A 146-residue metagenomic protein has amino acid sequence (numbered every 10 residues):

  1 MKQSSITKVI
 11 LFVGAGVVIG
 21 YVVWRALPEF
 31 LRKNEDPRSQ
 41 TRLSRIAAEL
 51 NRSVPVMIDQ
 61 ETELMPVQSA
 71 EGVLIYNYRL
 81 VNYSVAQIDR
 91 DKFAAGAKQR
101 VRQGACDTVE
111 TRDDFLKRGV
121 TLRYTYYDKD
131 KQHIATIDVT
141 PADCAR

Functional and structural regions predicted by a protein language model:
M1-S4, K8: Positively charged n-region of N-terminal signal peptides that target proteins for export
K8-A26: Hydrophobic membrane-insertion alpha-helices, especially the h-region of bacterial N-terminal signal peptides
L27-E29, Y76, A86-I88: Short acidic/polar alpha-helix capping motifs at helix-coil junctions
L27-E71, Y83: N-proximal, solvent-exposed amphipathic alpha-helical segments enriched in charged/polar residues
E61-M65, A70-I75, R79-V85, R112-R146: Polar/charged, Gly/Pro-rich intrinsically disordered segments
A86-D113: Short, non-transmembrane amphipathic alpha-helical segments
